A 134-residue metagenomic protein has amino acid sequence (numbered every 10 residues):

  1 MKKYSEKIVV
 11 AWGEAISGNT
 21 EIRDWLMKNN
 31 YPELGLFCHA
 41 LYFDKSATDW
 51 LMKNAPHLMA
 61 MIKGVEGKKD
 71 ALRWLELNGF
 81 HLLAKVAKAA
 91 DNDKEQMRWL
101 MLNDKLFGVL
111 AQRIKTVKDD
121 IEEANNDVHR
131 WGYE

Functional and structural regions predicted by a protein language model:
M1-E134: Ankyrin repeat (ANK) tandem alpha-helical domains that serve as protein-protein interaction scaffolds, prominent
